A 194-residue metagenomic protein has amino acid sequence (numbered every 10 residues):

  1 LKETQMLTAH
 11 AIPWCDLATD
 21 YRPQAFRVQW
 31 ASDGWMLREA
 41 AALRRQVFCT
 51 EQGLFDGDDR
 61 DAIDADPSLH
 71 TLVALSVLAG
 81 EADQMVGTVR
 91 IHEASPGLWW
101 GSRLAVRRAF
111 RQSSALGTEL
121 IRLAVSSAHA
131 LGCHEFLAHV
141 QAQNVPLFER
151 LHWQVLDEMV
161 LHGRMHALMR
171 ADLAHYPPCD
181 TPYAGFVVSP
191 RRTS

Functional and structural regions predicted by a protein language model:
T4-D66, V73-Q84, T181-G185, R191-S194: Short amphipathic alpha-helix that is part of the acyltransferase structural core
V47, S127, L147: Short alpha-helical functional segments enriched in proximate histidine and acidic residues
V73, E81-E93, G97-A105: Conserved beta-strand in the GNAT
E93-S102, F110-Q112, H162-M165: A conserved beta-turn-beta hairpin within the catalytic core of GNAT-like acetyltransferases that forms part
V106, Q112-S126: Conserved acetyl-CoA-binding loop-helix of GNAT-fold acetyltransferases
A128-Q141: Conserved GNAT acetyl-CoA-binding A-motif
A142-M165: Conserved active-site alpha-helix within GNAT-family acetyltransferase domains
H162-S194: C-terminal "cap" of GNAT-fold acetyltransferases
